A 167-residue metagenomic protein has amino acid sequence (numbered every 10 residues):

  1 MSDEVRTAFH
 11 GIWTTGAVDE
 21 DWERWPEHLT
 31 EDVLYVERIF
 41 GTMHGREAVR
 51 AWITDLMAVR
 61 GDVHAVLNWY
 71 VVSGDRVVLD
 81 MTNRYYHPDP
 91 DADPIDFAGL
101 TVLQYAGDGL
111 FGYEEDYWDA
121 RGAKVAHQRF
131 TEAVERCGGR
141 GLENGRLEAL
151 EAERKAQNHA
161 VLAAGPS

Functional and structural regions predicted by a protein language model:
M1-H28, A160-V161: Short acidic-aromatic low-complexity motifs
V5-R6, T15-V18, G45, D62-V63 (+2 more regions): Intrinsically disordered, low-complexity regions enriched in Ser/Pro/Gly/Gln/His and often acidic
R6, H10, E23, R50 (+2 more regions): Generic detector of well-ordered alpha-helical segments enriched in charged/polar residues, highlighting helical
F9-W13, L29, I53-L56, M81-N83 (+1 more regions): Hydrophobic alpha-helical core bundles mediating ligand binding, dimerization, or RNAP-core interactions
G11-W13, A17, G41-A51, E151-N158: Short N-terminal helix-initiation segments at or just after the protein's N-terminus
W22-R76: A solvent-exposed, acidic/Ser-Thr-rich amphipathic alpha-helical stretch
M57-S167: A beta-strand edge to alpha-helix "cap/lid" segment located at domain peripheries
